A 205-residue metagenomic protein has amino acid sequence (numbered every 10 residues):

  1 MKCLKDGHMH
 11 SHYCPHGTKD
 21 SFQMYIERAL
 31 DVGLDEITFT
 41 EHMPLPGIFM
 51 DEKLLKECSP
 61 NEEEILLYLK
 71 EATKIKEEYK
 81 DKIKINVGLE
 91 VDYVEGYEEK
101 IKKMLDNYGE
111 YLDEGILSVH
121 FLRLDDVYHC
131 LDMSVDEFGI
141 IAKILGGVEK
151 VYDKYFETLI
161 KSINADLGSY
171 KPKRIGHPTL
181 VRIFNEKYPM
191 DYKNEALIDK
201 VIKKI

Functional and structural regions predicted by a protein language model:
M1-E95, E99-K103, N107, F184-K204: An N-terminally biased module of ancient metal coordination in phosphate/nucleic-acid-related enzymes
Y13-P15, Y111-I205: Domain-core and long-helix interface of multi-subunit machines
